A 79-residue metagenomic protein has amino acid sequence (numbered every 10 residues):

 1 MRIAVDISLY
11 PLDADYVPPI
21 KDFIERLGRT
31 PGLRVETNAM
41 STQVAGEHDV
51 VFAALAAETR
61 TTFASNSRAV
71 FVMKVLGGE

Functional and structural regions predicted by a protein language model:
M1-E79: Charge-rich, low-complexity N-terminal segments
